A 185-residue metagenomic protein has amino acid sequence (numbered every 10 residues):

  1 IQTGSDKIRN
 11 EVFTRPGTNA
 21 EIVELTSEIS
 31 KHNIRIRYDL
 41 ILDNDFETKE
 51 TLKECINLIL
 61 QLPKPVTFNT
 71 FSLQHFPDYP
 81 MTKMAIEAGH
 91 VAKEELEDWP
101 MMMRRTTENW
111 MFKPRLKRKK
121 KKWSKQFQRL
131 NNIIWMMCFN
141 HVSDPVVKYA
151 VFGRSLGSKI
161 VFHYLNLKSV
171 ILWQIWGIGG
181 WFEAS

Functional and structural regions predicted by a protein language model:
I1-V151: A structural motif corresponding to the C-terminal lobe/cap of the Radical SAM core domain
Y149-S185: C-terminal non-catalytic accessory extensions
